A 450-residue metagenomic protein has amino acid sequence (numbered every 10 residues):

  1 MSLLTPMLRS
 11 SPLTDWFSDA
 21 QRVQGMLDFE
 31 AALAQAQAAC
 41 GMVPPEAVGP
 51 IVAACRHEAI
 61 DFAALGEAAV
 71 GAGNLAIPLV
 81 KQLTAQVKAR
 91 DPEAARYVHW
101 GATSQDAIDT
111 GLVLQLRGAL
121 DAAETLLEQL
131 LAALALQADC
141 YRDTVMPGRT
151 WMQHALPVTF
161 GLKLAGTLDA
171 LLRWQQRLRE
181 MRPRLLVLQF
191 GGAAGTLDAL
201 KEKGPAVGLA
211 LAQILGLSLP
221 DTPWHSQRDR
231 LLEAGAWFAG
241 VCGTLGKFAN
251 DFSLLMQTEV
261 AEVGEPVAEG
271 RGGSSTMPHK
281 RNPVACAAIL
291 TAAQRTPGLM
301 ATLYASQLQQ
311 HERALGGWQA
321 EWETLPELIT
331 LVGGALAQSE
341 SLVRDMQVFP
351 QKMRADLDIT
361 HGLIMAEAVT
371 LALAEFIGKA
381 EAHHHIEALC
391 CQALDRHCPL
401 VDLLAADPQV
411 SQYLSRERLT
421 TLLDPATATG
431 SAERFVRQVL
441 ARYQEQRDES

Functional and structural regions predicted by a protein language model:
M1-D198, K203-G208, G273-S274, V284-L290 (+2 more regions): A helix-coil-helix interface module used to build multimeric assemblies and to scaffold catalytic/cofactor sites
A32, A36, Q82, Q86 (+17 more regions): Generic, well-ordered alpha-helical scaffold segments in large soluble proteins
Q115, L162, L232-G240, A368-F376: Short, well-ordered beta-strand elements within core beta-sheets of diverse protein domains
D139-G161, E262-S274, H279-K280, H311-A320 (+1 more regions): Glycine-rich cofactor-pocket loops
A206-H225: A short, charged helix-loop
Q227-E262, V267-L331: A conserved active-site cap/scaffold subdomain adjacent to cofactor or substrate pockets
R295-A380: Long, amphipathic alpha-helical stalk/connector segments used for oligomerization, subunit docking, or mechanical
D345-Y413, T429, R434-A441, E445-E449: C-terminal alpha-helical interaction appendages
